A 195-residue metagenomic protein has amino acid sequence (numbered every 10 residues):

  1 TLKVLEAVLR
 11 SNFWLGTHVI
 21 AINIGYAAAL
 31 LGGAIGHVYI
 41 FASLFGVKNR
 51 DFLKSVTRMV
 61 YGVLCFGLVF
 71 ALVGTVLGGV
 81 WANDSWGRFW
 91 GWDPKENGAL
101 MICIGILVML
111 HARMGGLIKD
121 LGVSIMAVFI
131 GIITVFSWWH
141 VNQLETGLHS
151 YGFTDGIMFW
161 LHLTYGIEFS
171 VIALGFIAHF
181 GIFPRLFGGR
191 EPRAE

Functional and structural regions predicted by a protein language model:
T1, T17-F45, S55-S85, P94-L148 (+1 more regions): Hydrophobic cores of alpha-helical transmembrane segments in multi-pass integral membrane proteins
K3-G16, Y151-M158: Juxtamembrane membrane-water interface segments that cap and precede transmembrane helices
N49-F52: Structural signature of nuclease core domains in nucleic-acid processing machines
